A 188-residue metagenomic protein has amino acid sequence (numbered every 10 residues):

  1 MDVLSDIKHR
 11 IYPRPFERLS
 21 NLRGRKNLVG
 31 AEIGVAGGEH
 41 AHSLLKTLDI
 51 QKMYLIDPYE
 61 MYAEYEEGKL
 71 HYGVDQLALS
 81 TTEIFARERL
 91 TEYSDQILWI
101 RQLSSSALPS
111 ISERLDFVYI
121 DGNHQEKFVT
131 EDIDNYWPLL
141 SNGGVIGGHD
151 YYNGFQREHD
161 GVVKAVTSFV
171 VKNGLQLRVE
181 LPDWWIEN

Functional and structural regions predicted by a protein language model:
M1-R14: Conserved SAM-binding loop and adjacent beta-strand
D2, E17-N188: S-adenosylmethionine/decaboxylated-SAM
